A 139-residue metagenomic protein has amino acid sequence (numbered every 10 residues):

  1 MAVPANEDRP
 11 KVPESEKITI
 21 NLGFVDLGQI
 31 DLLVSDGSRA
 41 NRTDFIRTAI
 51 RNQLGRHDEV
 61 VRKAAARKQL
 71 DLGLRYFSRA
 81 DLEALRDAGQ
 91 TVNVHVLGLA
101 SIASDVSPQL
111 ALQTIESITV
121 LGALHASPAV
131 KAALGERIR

Functional and structural regions predicted by a protein language model:
A5-K11, G28-L32, A40-A64: Short, basic amphipathic alpha-helical segments that act as recognition/interaction helices in nucleic-acid-binding
S15-L32: Short amphipathic alpha-helix starts
G55-A88: Short, positively charged interaction helices/loops
Q69, L74, N93, L99 (+2 more regions): Detector for repetitive beta-architecture
A88-D105, Q109: Long, contiguous alpha-helical segments
P128, L134-R139: Compositionally biased, non-globular sequence tracts
